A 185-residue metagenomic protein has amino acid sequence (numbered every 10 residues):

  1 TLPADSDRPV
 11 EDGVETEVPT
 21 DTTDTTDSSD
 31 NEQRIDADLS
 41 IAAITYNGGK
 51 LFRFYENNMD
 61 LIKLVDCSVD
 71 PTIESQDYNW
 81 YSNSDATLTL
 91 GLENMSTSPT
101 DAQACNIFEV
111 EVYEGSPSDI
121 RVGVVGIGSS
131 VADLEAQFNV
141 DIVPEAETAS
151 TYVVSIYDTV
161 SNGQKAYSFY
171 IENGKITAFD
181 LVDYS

Functional and structural regions predicted by a protein language model:
T1-E147, E172-S185: Short helix/turn-capping signatures at newly exposed starts of structured segments
Y152-I171: Low-complexity, intrinsically disordered Gly/Pro/Thr-rich segments
